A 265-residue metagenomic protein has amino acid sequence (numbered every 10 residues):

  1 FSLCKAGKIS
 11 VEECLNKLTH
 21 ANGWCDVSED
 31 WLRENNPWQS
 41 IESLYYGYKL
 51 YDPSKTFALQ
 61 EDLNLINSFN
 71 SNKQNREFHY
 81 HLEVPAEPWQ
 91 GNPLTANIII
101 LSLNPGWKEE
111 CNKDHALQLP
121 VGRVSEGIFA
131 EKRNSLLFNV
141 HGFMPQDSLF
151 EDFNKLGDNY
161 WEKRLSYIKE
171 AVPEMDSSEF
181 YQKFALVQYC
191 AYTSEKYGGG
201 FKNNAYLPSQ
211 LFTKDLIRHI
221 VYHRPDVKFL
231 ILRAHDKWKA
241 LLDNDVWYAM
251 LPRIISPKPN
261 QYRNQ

Functional and structural regions predicted by a protein language model:
F1-E29, K169-Q265: Glycine/proline-rich loop-helix segments at beta-alpha junctions forming the active-site rim of enzyme cores
F1-F150, L216-I220: Active-site and ligand/interface coordination hotspots across diverse enzymes and nucleic-acid-associated assemblies
N72-F78, Y160-E162, N204-Y206, L242: Short linear motifs at secondary-structure transitions and domain/linker junctions
Q118-A191: Low-complexity, serine/threonine/proline-enriched polar segments
